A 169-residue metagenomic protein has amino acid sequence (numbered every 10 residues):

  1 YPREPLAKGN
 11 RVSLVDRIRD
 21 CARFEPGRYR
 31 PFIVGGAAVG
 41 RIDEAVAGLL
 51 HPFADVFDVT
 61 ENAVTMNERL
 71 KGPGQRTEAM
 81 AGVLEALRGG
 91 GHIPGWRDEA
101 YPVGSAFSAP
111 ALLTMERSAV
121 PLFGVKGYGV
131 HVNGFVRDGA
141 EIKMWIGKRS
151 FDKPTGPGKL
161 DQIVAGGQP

Functional and structural regions predicted by a protein language model:
Y1-K159, G166-P169: N-terminal leader/linker segments that precede catalytic domains of diphosphate-processing enzymes
